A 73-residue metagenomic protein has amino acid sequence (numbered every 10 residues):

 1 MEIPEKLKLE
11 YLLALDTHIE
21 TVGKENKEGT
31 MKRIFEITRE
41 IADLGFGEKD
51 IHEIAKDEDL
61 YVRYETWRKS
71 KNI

Functional and structural regions predicted by a protein language model:
M1-E2, T66-I73: Short intrinsically disordered terminal tails
M1-E28: N-terminal acidic leader/helix
L12, I41, S70-I73: Intrinsically disordered and other compositionally biased segments
I19-E65: Acidic, low-complexity, intrinsically disordered interaction modules
